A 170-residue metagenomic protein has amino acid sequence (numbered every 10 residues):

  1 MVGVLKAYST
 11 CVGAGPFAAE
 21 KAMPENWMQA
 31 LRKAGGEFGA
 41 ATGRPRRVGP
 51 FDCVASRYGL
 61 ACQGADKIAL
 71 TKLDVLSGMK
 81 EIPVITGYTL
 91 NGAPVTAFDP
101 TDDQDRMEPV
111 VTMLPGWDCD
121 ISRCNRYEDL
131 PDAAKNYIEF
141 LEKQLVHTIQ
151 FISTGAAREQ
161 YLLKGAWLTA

Functional and structural regions predicted by a protein language model:
M1-A170: Non-transmembrane, aqueous-exposed alpha-helical and coiled segments at domain scale
